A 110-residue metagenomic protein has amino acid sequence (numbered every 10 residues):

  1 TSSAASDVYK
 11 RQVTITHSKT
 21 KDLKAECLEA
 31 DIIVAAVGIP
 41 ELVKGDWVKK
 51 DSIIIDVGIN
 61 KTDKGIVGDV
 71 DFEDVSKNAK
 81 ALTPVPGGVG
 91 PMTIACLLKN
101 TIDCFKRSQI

Functional and structural regions predicted by a protein language model:
T1-A5, Y9: Single conserved hydrophobic/aromatic residue that forms the stacking wall/gate of nucleotide- or nucleobase-binding
Q12: Residues at the starts of beta-strands that form the adenosine-phosphate
I15-N100, R107: Rossmann-like adenosine-cofactor binding region
